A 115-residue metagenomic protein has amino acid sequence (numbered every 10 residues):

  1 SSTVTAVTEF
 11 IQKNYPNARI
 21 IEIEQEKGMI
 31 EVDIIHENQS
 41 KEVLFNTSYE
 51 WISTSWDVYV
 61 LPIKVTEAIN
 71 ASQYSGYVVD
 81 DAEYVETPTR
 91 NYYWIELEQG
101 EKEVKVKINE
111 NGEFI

Functional and structural regions predicted by a protein language model:
S1-R19, D57-D80: Short, non-transmembrane alpha-helical segments in secretory-pathway proteins
R19-E42, V85-V106: Exposed beta-strand-loop-beta-strand "reactive/processing" segments of non-cytosolic proteins
I30-E31, T54-W56, D81-Y84: Short, recurring structural edge motifs at helix starts
Q39-I52, E103-I115: A short, surface-exposed beta-strand/turn
I52-S53, P62, S72, E98-E101 (+1 more regions): Short, low-complexity, polar/charged sequence segments that are solvent-exposed and flexible
Y74-G76, D81-E86, E110-I115: Flexible "stalk/tail and boundary" regions
